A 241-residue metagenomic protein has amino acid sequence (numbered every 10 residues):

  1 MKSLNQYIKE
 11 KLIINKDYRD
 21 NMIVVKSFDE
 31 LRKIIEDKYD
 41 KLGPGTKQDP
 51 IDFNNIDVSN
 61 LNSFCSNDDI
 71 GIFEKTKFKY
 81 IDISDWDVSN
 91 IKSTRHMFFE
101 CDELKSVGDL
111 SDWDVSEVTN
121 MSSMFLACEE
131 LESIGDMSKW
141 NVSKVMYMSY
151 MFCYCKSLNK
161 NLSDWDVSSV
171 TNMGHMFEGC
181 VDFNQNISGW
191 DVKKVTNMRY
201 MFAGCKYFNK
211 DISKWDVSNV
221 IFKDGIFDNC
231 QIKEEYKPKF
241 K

Functional and structural regions predicted by a protein language model:
K2-K241: Negatively charged
